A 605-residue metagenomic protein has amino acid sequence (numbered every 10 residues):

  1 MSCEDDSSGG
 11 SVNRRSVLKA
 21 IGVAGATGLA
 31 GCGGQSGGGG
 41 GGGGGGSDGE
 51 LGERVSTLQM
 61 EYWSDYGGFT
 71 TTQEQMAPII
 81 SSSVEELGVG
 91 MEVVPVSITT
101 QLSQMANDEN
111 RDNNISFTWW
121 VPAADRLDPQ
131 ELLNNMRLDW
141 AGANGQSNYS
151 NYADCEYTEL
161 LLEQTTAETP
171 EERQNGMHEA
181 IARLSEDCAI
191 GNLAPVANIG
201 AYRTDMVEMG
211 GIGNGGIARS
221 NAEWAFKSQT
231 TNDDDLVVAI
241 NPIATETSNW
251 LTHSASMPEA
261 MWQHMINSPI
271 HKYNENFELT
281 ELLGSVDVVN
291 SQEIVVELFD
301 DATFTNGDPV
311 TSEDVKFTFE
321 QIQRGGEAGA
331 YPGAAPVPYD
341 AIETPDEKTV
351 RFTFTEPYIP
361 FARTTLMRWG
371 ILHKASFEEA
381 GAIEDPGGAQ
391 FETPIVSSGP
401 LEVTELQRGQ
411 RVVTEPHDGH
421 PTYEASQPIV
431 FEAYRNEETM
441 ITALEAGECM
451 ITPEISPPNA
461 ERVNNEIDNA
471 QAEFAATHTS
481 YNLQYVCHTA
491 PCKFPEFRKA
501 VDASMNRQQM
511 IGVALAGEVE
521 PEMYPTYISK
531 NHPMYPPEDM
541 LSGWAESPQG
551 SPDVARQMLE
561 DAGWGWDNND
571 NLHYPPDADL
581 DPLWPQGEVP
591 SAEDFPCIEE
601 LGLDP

Functional and structural regions predicted by a protein language model:
S2-G10, K19, G33-E186, W224-A225 (+6 more regions): Extracytoplasmic/periplasmic ligand-capture domains
G28-G31: C-terminal motif of bacterial Sec signal peptides marking the signal peptidase cleavage site
G68-T70, A201-Y202, T245-T252, E278-T280 (+4 more regions): Short, solvent-exposed loop/turn elements at domain surfaces
S81, E85, N135-A141, G200-V237 (+2 more regions): Long beta-strand-rich cores associated with HINT superfamily self-processing modules
L193: Active-site-proximal polar cores
I212-G215, K227, P258-M261, N276-E278 (+3 more regions): Short Gly/Pro-enriched turn/cap motifs at secondary-structure boundaries
A239-V289, E320, V396: N-terminal lobe/hinge region of extracytoplasmic solute-binding protein
A334-A382: Surface-exposed binding/hinge segments that line and control ligand-binding clefts or catalytic entry sites
